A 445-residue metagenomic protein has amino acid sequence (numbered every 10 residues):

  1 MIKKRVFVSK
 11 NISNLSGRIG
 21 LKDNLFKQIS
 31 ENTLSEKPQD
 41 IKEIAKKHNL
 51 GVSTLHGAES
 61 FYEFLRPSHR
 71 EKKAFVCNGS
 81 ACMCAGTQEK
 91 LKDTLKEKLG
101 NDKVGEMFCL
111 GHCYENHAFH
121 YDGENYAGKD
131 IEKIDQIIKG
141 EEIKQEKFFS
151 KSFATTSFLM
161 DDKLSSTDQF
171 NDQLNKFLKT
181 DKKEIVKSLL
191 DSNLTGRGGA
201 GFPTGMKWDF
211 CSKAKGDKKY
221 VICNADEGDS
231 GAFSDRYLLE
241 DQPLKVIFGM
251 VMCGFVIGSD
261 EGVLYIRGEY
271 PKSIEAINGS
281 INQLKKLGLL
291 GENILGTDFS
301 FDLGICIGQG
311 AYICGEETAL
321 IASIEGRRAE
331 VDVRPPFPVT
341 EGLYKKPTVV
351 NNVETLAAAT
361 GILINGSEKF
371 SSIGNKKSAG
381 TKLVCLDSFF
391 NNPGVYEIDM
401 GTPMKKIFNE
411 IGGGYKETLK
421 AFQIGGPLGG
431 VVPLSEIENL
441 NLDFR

Functional and structural regions predicted by a protein language model:
M1-R445: Feature of Fe-S/electron-transfer and energy-metabolism proteins that preferentially highlights extended coupling
